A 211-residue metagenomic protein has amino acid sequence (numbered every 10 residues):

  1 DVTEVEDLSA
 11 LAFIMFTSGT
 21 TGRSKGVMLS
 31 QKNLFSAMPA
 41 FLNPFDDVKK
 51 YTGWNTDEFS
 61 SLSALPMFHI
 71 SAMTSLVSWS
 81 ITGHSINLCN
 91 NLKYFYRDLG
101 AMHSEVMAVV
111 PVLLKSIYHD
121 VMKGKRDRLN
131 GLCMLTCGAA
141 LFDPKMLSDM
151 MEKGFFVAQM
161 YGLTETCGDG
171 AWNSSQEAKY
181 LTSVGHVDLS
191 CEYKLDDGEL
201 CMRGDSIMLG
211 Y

Functional and structural regions predicted by a protein language model:
D1, K25-M28, S63, G83-N91 (+1 more regions): Short beta-strand->loop structural element characteristic of the AMP-binding/adenylate-forming
V2-F16, R23, K49-S60: Conserved pre-ATP/AMP-binding loop-to-beta segment of ANL
V5, L181-V187: Short Gly/Pro-enriched turn/cap motifs at secondary-structure boundaries
L11, T17-T20, S61, M67 (+4 more regions): Conserved S/T- and glycine-rich ATP-binding loop of Class I adenylate-forming
A12-P39: Conserved AMP-binding A3 loop
F35-S60, M67-A108, V112-K125, G131: Conserved AMP-binding/adenylation subdomain of ANL enzymes
E105-V109, I117-K179, E192: Gly/Ser/Thr-rich phosphate-binding loop
H186-S190, D197-Y211: Conserved ATP/PPi-binding loop(s) of AMP-dependent carboxylate-activating enzymes
